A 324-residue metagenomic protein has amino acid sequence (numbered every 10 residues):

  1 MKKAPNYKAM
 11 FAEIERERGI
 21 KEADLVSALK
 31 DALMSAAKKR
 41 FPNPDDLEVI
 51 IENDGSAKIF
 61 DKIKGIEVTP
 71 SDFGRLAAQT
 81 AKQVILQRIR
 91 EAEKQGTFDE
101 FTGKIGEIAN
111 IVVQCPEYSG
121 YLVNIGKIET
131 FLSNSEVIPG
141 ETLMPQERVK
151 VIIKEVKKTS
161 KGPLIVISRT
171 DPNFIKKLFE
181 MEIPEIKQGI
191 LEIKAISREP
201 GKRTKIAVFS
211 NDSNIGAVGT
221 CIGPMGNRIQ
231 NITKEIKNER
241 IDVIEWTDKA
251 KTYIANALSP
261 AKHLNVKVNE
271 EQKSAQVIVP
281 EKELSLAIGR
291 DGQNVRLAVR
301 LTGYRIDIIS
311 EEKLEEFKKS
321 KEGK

Functional and structural regions predicted by a protein language model:
M1-K324: RNA-contacting regions in translation and RNA-metabolism proteins, encompassing KH/S1 modules where present
